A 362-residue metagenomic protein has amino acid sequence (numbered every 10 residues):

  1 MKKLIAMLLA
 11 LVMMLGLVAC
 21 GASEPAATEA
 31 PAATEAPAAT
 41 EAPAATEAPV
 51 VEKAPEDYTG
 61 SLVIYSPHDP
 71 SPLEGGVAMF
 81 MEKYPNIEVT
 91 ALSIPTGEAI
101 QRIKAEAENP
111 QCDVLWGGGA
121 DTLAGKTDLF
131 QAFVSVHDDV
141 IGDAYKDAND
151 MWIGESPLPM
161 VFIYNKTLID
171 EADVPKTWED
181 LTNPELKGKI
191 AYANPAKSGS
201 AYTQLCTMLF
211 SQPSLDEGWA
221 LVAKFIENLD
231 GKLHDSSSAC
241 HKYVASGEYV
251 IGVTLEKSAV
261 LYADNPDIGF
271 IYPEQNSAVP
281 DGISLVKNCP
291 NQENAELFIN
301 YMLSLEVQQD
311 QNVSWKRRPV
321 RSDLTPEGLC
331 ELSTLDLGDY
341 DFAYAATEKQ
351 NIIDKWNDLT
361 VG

Functional and structural regions predicted by a protein language model:
G16-E29: Bacterial lipoprotein signal-peptidase II cleavage site
P37, P43, P49-Y58, V63-E88 (+2 more regions): Short, polar/charged alpha-helical segment
T59, V63-E74, I94-G97, Q111-E248: Extracytoplasmic ligand-binding site segments that recognize negatively charged/polar headgroups
D121-K126, A245-I268, W315: A ligand-binding cleft/hinge motif common to bilobed small-molecule-binding domains
A144, L158, L221-I226, L233-H234 (+1 more regions): Periplasmic-binding protein-like
V161-L168, C206-L209, V279-N291, Y301-M302 (+1 more regions): A bilobed periplasmic-binding-protein/Venus flytrap-type ligand-binding module shared by bacterial periplasmic
E185-K197, Y301-T325: Periplasmic-binding protein-like
E327-G362: Extracellular/periplasmic bilobal clamshell ligand-binding domains
